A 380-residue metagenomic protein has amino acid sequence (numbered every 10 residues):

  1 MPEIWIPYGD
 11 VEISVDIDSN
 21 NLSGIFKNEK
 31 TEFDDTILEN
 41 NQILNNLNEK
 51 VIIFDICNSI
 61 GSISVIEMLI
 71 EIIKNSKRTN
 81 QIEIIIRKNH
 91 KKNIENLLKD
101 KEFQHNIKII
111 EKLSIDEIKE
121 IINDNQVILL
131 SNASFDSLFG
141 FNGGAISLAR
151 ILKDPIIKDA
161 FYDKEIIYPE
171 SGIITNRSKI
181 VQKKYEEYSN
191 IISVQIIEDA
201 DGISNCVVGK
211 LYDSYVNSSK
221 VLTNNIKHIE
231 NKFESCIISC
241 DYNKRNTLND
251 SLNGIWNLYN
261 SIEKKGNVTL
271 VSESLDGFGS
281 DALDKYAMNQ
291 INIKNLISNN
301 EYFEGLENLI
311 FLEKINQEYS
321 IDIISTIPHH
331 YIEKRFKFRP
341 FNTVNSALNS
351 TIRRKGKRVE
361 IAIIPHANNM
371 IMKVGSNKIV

Functional and structural regions predicted by a protein language model:
M1-T36: N-terminal amphipathic/basic leader segments beginning at the initiator methionine
E32-T36, N106-L113, K210-D213, F338-A347: Short acidic-hydrophobic, aromatic-tinged amphipathic segments that line or gate anion-handling sites
E39-E95, I237, S251-G279, K285 (+1 more regions): N-terminal active-site beta-alpha-beta segment that forms phosphate/nucleotide-binding and substrate-recognition loops
D55-C57, R87-K88, L130-S134, K164-E165 (+6 more regions): Fold-independent oxyanion-binding glycine-rich loops and adjacent beta-strand/coil segments at enzyme active sites
K74, I86, L252, W256-V380: C-terminal non-catalytic interaction/assembly regions of soluble proteins
I94-D100, L138-G144, S204-G209, S280-D284 (+2 more regions): Short acidic, glycine/serine/threonine-rich loops at helix termini
L97-D116, I291-Y302, E307: A glycine-rich helix N-cap at a beta->alpha junction
Q104-C240, T247, G254, L258-S261: Conserved, well-structured core segments that form the ligand-binding/active-site neighborhood of functional domains
